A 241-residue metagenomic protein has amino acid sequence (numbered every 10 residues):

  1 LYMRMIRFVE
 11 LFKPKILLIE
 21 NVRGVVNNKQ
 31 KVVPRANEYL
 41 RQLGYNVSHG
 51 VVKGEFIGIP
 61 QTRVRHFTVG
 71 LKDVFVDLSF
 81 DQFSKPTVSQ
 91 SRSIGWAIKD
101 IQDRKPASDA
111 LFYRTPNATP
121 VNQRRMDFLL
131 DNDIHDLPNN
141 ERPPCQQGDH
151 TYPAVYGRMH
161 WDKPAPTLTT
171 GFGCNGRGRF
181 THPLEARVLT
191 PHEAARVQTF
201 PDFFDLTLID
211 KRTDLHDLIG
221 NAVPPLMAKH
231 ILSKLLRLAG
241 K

Functional and structural regions predicted by a protein language model:
L1-V155: Class I S-adenosyl-L-methionine
T115-K241: C-terminal target-recognition/interaction regions appended to catalytic cores
